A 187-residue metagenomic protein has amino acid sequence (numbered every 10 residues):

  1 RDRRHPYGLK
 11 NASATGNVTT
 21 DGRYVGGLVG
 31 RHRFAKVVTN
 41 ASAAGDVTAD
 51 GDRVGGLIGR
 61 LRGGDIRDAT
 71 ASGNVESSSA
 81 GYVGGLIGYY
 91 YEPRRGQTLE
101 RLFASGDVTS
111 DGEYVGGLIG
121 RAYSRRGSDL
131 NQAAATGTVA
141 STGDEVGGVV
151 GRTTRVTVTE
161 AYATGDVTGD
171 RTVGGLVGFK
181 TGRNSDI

Functional and structural regions predicted by a protein language model:
R1-I187: Predominantly extracellular beta-rich ligand-binding scaffolds that present long acidic/polar faces for carbohydrate
